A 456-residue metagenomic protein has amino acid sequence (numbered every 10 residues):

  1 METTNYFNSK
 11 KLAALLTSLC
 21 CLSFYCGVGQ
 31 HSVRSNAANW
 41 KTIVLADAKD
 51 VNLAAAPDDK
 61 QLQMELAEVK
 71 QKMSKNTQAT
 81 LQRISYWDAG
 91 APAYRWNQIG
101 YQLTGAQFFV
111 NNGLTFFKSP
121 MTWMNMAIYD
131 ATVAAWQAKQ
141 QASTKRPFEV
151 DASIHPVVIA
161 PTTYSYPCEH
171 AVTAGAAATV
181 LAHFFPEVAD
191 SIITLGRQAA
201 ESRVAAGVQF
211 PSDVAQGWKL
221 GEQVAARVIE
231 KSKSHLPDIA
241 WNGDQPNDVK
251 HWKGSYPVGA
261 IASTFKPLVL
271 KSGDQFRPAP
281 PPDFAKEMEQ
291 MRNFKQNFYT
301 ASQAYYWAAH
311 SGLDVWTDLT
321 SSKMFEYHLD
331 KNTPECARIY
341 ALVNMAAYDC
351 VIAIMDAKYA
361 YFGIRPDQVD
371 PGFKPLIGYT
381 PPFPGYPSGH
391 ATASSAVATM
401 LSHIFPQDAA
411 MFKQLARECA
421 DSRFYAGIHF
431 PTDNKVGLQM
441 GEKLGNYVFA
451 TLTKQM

Functional and structural regions predicted by a protein language model:
M1-Q30: Bacterial Sec-dependent N-terminal signal peptides
G27-M456: Acidic/polar surface patches and capping/hinge elements
